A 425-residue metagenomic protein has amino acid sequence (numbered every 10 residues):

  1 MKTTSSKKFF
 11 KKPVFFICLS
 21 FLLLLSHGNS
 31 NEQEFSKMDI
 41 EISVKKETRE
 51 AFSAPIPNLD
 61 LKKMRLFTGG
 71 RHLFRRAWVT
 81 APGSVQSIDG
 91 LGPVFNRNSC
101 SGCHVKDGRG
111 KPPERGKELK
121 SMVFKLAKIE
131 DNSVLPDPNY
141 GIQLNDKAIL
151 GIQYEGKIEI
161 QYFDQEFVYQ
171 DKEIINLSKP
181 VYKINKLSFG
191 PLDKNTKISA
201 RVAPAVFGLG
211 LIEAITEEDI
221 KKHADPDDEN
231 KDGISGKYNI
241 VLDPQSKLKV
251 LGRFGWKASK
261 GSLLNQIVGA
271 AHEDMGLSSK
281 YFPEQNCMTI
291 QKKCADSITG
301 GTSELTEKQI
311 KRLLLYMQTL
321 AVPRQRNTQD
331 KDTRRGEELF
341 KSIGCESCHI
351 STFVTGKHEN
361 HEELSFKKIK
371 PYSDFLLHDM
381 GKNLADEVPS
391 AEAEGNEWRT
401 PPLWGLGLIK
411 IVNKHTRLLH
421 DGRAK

Functional and structural regions predicted by a protein language model:
M1-F10: N-terminal secretory signal peptides that target proteins for export/translocation
K7-K8, L22, G28: Serine/proline-rich low-complexity intrinsically disordered segments, especially terminal tails, linkers
F16-L24: Bacterial N-terminal signal peptides
L25-K425: Periplasmic c-type cytochrome electron-transfer domains
